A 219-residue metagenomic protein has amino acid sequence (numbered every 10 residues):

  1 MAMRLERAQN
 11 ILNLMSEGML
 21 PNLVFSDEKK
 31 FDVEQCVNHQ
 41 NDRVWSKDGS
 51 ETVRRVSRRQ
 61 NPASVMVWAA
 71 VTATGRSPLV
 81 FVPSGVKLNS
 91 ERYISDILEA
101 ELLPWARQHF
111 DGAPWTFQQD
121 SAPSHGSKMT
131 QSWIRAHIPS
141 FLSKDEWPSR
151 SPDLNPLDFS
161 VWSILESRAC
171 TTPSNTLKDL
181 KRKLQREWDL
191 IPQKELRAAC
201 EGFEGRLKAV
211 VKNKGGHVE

Functional and structural regions predicted by a protein language model:
A2-L103, N213-K214: Extended, low-complexity cationic-aromatic segments
L5, P62-S64, S90-S95, E99 (+8 more regions): Generic preference for well-ordered alpha-helical elements
A8, D27, A69, I97-L98 (+6 more regions): Mobile genetic element proteins and their domesticated derivatives, centered on retroelements and DNA transposons
L14-G18, V56-N61, G85-R92, S121-S124 (+2 more regions): Conserved, non-catalytic sequence blocks in retroelement Pol enzymes and Pol-derived host proteins
G18-S26, K30, L157-E219: C-terminal anion-handling pockets and recognition modules
S26-E28, D111-H125, W147, P152-P156: Acidic/histidine-rich, metal-coordinating catalytic segments
A106-W115, F141, Q193-A198: Surface-exposed helix-capping loop/turn segments at secondary-structure junctions
M129-D145: Metal-dependent phosphoesterases centered on the DNase I-like endonuclease/exonuclease/phosphatase
